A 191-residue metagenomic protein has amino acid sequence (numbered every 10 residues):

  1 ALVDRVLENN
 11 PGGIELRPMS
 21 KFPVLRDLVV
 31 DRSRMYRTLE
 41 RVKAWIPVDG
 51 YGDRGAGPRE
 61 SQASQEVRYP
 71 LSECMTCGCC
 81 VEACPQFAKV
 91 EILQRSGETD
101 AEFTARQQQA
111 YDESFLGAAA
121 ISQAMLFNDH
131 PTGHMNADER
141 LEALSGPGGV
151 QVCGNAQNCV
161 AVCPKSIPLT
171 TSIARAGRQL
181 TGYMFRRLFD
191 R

Functional and structural regions predicted by a protein language model:
A1-S20: Hydrophobic/aromatic-rich structural module bridging two neighboring secondary-structure elements via a short loop
L16-R191: Ferredoxin-type iron-sulfur electron-transfer modules in oxidoreductases and energy-metabolism complexes
